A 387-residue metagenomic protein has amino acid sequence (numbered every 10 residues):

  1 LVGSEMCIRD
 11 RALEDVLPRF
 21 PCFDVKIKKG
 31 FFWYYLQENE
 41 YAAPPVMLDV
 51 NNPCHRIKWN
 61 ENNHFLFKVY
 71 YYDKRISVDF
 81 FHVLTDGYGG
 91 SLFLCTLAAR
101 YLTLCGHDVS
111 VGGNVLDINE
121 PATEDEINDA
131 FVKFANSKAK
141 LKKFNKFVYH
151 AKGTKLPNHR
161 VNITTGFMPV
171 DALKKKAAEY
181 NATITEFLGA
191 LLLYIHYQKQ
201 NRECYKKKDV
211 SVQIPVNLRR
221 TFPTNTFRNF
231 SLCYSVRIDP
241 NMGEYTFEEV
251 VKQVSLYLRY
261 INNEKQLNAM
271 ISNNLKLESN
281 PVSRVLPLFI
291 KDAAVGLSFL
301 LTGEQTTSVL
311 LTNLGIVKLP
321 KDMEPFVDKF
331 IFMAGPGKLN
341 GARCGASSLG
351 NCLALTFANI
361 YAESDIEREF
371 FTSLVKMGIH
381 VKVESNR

Functional and structural regions predicted by a protein language model:
S4-E5, A12-L17, D79-C95, T165-R202 (+2 more regions): Acyl activation and transfer enzymes in specialized metabolism, enriched for ANL adenylate-forming modules
S4-E5, R11-Y34, Y41-F67, T165 (+1 more regions): Acyl-thioester-dependent acyl-group transfer interface
I27-Q37, L66-F67, Y71-R75, S110-L116: Short, glycine/charge-rich beta-strand/loop segments that flank catalytic centers and engage negatively charged groups
K58-L104, I118-N119, E126, S347-I366: Histidine-centered acyl-transfer/condensation active-site motif and its immediate structural neighborhood
R75, L84-L92, T96-K175, L374-R387: Non-catalytic, low-complexity flexible loops and terminal extensions
I76, I184-T185, K208-V210: Alpha-helical scaffolds flanking conserved acidic
L97, Y101-C105, H196, L258 (+1 more regions): Short, well-ordered alpha-helical segments in soluble proteins
